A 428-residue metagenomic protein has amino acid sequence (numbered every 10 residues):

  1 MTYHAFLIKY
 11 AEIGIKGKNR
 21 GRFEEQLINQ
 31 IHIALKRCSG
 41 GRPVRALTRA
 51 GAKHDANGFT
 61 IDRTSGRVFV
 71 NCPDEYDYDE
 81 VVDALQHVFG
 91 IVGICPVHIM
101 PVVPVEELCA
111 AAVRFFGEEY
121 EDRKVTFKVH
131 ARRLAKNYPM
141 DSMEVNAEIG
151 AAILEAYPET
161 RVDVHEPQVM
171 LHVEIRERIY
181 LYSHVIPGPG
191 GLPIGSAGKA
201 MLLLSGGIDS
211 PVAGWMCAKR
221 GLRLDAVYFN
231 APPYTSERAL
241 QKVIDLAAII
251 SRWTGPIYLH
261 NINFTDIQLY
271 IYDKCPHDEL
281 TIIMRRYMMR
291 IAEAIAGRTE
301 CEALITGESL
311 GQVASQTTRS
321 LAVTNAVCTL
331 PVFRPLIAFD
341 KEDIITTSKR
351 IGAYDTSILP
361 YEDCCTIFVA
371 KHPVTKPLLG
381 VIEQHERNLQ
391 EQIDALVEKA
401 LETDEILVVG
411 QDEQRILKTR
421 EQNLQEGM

Functional and structural regions predicted by a protein language model:
M1-M201, P211-I257, A326, V374-L379 (+2 more regions): RNA-binding accessory domains that recognize and position tRNA/RNA substrates
E148-I153, G190-A197, Q268-L269, D273-T346 (+5 more regions): Active-site adenylate/phosphate-handling loop in enzymes that bind or generate adenylated species
L202, A226-Y228, N261, T306 (+1 more regions): Structural beta-sheet core signal
G207: Conserved G/P- and acidic residue-centered "switch" motifs that form tight phosphate/ATP-binding loops in soluble
A247-D273, D363-C364: A conserved beta-strand->alpha-helix junction
Q312, P360-F368: Small/polar glycine-rich anion-binding or flexible loop at a beta-alpha turn
G352-P360: A short alpha-helix-loop-beta-strand transition element characteristic of N-terminal alpha/beta dinucleotide-binding
